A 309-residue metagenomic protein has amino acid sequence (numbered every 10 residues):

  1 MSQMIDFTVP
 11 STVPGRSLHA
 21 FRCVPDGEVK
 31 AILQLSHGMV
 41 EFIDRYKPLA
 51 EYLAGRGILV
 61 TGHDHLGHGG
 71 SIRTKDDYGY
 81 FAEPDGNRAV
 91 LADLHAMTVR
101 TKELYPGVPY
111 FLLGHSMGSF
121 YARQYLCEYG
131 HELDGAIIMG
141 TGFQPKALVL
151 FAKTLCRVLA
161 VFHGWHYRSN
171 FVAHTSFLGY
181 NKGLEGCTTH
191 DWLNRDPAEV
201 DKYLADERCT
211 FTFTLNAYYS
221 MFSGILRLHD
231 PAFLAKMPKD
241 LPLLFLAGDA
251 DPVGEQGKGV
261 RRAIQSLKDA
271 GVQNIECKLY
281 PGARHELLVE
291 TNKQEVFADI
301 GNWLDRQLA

Functional and structural regions predicted by a protein language model:
M1-G27: N-terminal cap/lid segment of alpha/beta-hydrolase-fold proteins
S36-E41, S116-M117, D249-A250: Active-site glycine-rich loops that stabilize anionic/oxyanionic intermediates across multiple enzyme folds
P48-D76: Conserved alpha/beta-hydrolase
A82-K102: Alpha/beta-hydrolase active-site loop
Y105-S116: Alpha/beta-hydrolase fold nucleophile elbow
A122-R208: Alpha/beta-hydrolase-fold enzymes
F245-A247: Short beta-strand/loop motif that positions the catalytic acidic residue of the alpha/beta-hydrolase fold
A270-A309: Catalytic active-site module of serine/aspartate enzymes centered on a nucleophile-bearing elbow/loop
